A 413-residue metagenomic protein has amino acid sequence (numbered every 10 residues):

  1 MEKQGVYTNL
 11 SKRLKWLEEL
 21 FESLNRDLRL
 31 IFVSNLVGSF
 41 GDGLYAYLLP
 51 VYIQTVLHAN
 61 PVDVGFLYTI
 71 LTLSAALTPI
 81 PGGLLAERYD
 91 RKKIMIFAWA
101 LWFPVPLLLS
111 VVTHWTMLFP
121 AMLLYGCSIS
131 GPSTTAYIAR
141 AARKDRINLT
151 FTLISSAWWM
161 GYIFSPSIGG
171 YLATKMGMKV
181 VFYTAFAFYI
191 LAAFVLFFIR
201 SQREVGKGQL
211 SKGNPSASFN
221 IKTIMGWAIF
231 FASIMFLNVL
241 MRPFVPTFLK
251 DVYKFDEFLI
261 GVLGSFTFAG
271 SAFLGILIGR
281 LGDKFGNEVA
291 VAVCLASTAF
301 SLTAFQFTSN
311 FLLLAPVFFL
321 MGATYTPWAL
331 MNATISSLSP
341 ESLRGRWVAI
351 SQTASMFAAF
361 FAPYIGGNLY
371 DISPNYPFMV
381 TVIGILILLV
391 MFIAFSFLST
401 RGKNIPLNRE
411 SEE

Functional and structural regions predicted by a protein language model:
E2-N25, S201-F230, E410-E413: Juxtamembrane intracellular "pre-TM" segments in multi-pass secondary transporters
E22-T72, M225-G226, F230, I234-Y253 (+1 more regions): Helix-loop boundary and gating motifs at the non-cytosolic
L36, V105, T116-S130, A232 (+1 more regions): Hydrophobic core of transmembrane alpha-helices in multi-pass small-molecule transporters, especially MFS/SLC-type
T72-I80, Y162-I163, F268-I276, M356-F360: Residue-level signature of mid-helix packing/kink "hotspots" within the transmembrane helices of 12-pass Major
L77-T113, G282-F285: Conserved MFS/SLC helix-loop-helix module at the cytosolic interface between two early adjacent transmembrane helices
K93-L108, F186, V289-A304: Structural signature of the two symmetry-related core transmembrane helices
L123-W158: Cytoplasmic helix-loop-helix junction between adjacent transmembrane helices in 12-TM secondary transporters
S130-A142, T326-S339: Intracellular juxtamembrane helix-capping segments at the cytosolic ends of symmetry-related transmembrane helices
